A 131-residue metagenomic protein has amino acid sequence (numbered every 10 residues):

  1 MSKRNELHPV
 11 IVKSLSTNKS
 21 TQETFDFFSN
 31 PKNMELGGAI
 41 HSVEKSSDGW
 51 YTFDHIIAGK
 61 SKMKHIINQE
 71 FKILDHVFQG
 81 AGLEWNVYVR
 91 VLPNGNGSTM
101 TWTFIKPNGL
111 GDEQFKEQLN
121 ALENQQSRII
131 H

Functional and structural regions predicted by a protein language model:
M1-E44: Hydrophobic ligand-binding cavity/cleft-lining segments
V10-I11, S46-W50, I73-L74, N86-Y88: Short structured motifs
V10-V12, A58-M63, L83-Y88: Short, surface-exposed coil-to-beta transition loops
N18-Q22, I66-F71, R90-T99: A short, structured loop/turn motif at beta-sheet edges
K32-N33, D48, K64: Functional cleft and adjacent loop/helix regions within the main domain that mediate ligand binding or catalysis
H41-K45, M63-I67, V91: Short, exposed beta-strand/loop patches in secreted or surface proteins that constitute
W50-I56, L74-G80: Short beta-strand segments that buttress and anchor functional surface loops
V77-H131: Beta-strand/loop substructures that line and gate deep hydrophobic ligand-binding cavities in soluble
